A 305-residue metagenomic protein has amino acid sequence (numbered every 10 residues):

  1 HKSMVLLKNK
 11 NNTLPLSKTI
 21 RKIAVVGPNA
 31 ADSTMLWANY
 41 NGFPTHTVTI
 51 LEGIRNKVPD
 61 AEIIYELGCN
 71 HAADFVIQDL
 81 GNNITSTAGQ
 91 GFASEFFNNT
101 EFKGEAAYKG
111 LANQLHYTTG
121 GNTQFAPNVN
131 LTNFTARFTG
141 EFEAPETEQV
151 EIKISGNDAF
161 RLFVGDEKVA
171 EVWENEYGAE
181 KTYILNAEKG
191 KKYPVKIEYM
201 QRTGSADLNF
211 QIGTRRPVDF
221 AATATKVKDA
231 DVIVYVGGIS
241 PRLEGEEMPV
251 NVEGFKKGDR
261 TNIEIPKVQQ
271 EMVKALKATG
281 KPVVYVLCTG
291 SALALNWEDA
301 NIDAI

Functional and structural regions predicted by a protein language model:
H1-I305: C-terminal non-catalytic regions of proteins with extracellular/luminal or membrane-system context
